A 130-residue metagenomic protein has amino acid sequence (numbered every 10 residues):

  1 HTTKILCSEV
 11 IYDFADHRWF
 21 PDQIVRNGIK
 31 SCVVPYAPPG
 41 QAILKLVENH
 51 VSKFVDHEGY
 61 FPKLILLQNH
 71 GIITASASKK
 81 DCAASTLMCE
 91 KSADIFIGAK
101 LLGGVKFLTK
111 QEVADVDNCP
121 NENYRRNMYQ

Functional and structural regions predicted by a protein language model:
H1-Q130: Glycine-rich flexible loops
